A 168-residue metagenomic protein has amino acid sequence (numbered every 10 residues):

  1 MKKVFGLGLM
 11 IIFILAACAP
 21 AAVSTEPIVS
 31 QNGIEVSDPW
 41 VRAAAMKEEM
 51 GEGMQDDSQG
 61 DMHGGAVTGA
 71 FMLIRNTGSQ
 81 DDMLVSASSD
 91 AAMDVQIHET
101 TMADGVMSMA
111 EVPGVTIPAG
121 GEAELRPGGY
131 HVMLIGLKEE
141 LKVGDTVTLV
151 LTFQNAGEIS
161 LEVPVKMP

Functional and structural regions predicted by a protein language model:
M1-V4: Positively charged n-region of N-terminal signal peptides that target proteins for export
I14-A17: C-terminal motif of bacterial Sec signal peptides marking the signal peptidase cleavage site
A22-V143, V147-S160, P164-P168: Compact, glycine-rich, soluble single-domain proteins
